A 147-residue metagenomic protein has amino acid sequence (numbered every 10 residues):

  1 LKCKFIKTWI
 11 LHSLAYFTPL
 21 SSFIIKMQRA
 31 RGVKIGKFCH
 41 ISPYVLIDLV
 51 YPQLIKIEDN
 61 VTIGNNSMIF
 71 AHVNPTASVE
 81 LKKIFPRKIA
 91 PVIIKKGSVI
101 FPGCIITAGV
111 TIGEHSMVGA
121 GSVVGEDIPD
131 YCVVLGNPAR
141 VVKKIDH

Functional and structural regions predicted by a protein language model:
L1-G32, K37-F38, N60, V73-A77 (+3 more regions): Terminal amphipathic alpha-helical/low-complexity segments used for targeting or macromolecular assembly
R29-R31, A90, A108, V124: Short, conserved secondary-structure segments in the cores of folded domains
S42-I112, N137-A139, K143-D146: Flexible, glycine/small-residue-enriched loop-and-beta-strand segment within the central core of proteins
N74, T111, S122-V123, P129: Flexible glycine-rich beta->alpha loop in the catalytic core of nucleotide-sugar glycosyltransferases
I100, V118-A120, L135: Short, well-structured beta-strand-loop connectors
P129-D130, L135-P138: Acidic, glycine-centered active-site loop in nucleotide-sugar glycosyltransferases
